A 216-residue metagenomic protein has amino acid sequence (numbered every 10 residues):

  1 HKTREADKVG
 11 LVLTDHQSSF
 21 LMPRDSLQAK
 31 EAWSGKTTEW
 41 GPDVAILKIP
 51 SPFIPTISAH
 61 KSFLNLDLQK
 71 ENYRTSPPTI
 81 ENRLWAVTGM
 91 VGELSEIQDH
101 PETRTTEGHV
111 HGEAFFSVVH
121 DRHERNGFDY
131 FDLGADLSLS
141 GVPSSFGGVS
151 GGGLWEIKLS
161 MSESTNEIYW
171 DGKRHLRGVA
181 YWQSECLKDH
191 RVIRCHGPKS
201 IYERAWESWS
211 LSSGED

Functional and structural regions predicted by a protein language model:
H1-A32, A45-P52, A114, V119-H120 (+4 more regions): Catalytic histidine site
D15, T88-L94, K158-S160, A180-L187: Short, flexible beta-strand-to-coil junctions
S19, R24-T37, T56-S62, S144 (+2 more regions): Charged interaction scaffolds used for protein-protein
T38-P78, L94-S95: Conserved active-site neighborhood of the chymotrypsin/trypsin-like protease fold
N65-H111: Short glycine/Trp-rich loop-beta-loop segment that forms part of the substrate-binding cleft
G92-G147: A mid-sequence, solvent-exposed acidic-amphipathic segment
L139-R174: Catalytic nucleophile loop of clan PA
E167-D216: C-terminal cap/linker of serine protease catalytic domains
